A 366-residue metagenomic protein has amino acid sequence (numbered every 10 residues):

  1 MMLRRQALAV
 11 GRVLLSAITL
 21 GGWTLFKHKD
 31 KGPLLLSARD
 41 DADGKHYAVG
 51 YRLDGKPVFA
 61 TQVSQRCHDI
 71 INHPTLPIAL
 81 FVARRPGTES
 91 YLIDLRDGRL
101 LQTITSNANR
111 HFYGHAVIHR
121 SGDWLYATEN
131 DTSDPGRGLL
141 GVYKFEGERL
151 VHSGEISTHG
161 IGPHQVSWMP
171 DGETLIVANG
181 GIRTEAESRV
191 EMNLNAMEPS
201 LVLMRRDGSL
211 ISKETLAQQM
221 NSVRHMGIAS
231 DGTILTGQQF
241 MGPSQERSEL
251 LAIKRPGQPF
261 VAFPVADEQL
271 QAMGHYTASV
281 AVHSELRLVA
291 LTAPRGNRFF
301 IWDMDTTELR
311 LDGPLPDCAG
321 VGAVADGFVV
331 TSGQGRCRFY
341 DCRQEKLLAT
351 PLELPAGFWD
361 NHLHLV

Functional and structural regions predicted by a protein language model:
M1, R5-K27: N-terminal export signals
K56-T61, R99-S106, V151-I156, L210-T215 (+3 more regions): A short beta-strand motif characteristic of beta-propeller blades
T61-I118: Blade-loop segments of beta-propeller domains
Q65-N72, H111-V117, I161-S167, N221-M226 (+3 more regions): Repeated scaffold domains used in trafficking and secretory/extracellular systems, primarily beta-propellers
P74-T75, R120-S121, P170-D171, A229-S230 (+2 more regions): Residue-level detector of Asp-centered blade-edge/turn motifs that repeat once per structural unit in beta-propeller
N107-V117, A127-M169: Asp-box/WD-like beta-propeller blade repeats and closely related beta-sheet repeat scaffolds
T128-P135, V177-M197, G237-S248: Short, conserved, GDST-rich strand-edge loop motifs in beta-rich repeat architectures
L139-F145, L194-R206, E249-P256: Beta-propeller blade signature
